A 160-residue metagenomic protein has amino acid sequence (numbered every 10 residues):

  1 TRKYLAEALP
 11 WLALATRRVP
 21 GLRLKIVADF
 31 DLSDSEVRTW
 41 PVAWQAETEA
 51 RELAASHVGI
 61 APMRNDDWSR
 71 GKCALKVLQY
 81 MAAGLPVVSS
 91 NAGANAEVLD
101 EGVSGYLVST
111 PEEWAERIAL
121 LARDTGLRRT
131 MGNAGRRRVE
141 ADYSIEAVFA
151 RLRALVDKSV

Functional and structural regions predicted by a protein language model:
T1-A55: Conserved catalytic-core segment of nucleotide-activated headgroup transferases in glycan assembly
F30, N65-D66, L78, P86 (+2 more regions): Flexible glycine-rich beta->alpha loop in the catalytic core of nucleotide-sugar glycosyltransferases
A46-E52, K76-V77, N95, W114: Acidic, amphipathic alpha-helical patches
L53-G71, L85-P86: Acidic donor-binding loop of glycosyltransferase active sites
A54-S56, L78-P86, S90-N91, E101: Conserved donor-binding/catalytic loop of nucleotide-activated donor transferases
G71, N91-G102, Y106-L107: Short acidic/histidine- and often glycine-rich active-site loop of Leloir-type glycosyltransferases that engages
E101-E112, L120-G126: Conserved acidic donor-binding segment of nucleotide-sugar-dependent glycosyltransferases
L120, L127-D142, V148-A154: A short, well-ordered alpha-helix in the C-terminal region of glycosyltransferases
